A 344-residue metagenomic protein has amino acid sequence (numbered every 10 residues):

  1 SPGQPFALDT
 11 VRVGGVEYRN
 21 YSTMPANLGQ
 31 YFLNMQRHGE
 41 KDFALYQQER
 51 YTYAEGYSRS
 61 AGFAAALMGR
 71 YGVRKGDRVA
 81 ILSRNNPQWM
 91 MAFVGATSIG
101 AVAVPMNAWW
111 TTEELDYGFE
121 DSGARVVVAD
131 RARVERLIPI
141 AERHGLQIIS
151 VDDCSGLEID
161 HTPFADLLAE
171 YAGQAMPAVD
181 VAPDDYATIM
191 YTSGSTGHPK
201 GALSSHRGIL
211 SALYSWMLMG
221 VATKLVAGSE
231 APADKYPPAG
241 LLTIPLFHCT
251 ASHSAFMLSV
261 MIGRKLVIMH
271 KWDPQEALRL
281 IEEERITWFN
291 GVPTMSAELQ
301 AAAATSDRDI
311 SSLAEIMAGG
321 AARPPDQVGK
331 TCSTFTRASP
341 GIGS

Functional and structural regions predicted by a protein language model:
A7-G14, G29-T52, I81, I159: AMP-dependent adenylate-forming
N20-M24, E40-R74, R78-N86, M90-V94 (+1 more regions): Conserved AMP-binding/adenylate-forming core of the ANL superfamily
Q48, A132-P183, L210: ANL superfamily adenylate-forming
T52-A54, A187-S215: Conserved AMP-binding A3 loop
A80-L82, W89, F93, T97-V128 (+2 more regions): Short beta-strand->loop structural element characteristic of the AMP-binding/adenylate-forming
A172-Y191, H198, P232-A239: Conserved pre-ATP/AMP-binding loop-to-beta segment of ANL
L210-A239, F247-T287, A302: Conserved AMP-binding/adenylation subdomain of ANL enzymes
M261-I262, E283-G291, Q300-S344: Gly/Ser/Thr-rich phosphate-binding loop
